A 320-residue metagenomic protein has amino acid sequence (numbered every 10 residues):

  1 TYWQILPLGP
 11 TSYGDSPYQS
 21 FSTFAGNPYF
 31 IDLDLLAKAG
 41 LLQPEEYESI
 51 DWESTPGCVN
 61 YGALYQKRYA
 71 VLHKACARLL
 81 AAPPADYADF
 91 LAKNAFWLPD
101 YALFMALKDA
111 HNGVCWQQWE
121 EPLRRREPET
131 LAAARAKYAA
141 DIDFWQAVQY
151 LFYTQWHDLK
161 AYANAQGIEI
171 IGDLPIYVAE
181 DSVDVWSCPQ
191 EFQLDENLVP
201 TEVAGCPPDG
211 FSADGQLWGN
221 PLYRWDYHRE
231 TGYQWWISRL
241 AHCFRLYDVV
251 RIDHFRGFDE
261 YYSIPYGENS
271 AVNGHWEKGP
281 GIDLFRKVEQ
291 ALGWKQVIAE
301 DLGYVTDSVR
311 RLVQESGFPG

Functional and structural regions predicted by a protein language model:
T1-T11, H242-Y247: Catalytic domains of carbohydrate-active enzymes, especially glycoside hydrolases
Y2, G167-I171, Q296: Residues at or immediately flanking beta-strands
Q4-G9, G172-L174, D253-H254, D301: Glycine-rich, histidine-containing beta strand-loop boundary motifs that form or position
G14-Y153, V178-G320: Alpha-amylase-like alpha-glycosidases and glucanotransferases acting on alpha-linked glucans and related
W145-V178: Conserved, well-ordered alpha-helix/loop/beta-strand core segments that scaffold catalytic motifs
